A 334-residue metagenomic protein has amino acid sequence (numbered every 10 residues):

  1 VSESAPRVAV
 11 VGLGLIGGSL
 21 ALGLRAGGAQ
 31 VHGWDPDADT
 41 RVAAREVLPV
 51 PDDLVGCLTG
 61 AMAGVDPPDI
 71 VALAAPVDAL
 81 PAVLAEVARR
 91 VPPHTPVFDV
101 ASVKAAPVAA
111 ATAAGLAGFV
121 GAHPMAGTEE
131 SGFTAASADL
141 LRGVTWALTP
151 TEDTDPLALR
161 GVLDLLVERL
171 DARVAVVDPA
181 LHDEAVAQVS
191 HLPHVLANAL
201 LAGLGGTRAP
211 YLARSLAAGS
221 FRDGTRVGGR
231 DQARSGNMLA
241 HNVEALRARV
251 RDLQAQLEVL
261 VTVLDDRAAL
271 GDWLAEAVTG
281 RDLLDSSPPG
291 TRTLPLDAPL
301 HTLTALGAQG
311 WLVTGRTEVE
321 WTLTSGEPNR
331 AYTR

Functional and structural regions predicted by a protein language model:
V1-D66: NAD(P)+-binding Rossmann beta1-loop-alpha1 motif at the extreme N-terminus of oxidoreductases
G56-V91, T95-F98: Rossmann-like NAD(P)-binding element
A85-T134: Rossmann-like NAD(P)(H) cofactor-binding subdomain of soluble oxidoreductases
L140-G229: Internal alpha-helical scaffold of NAD(P)-dependent oxidoreductase catalytic cores
L212-L284: Interdomain hinge/lid region at the active-site interface of Rossmann-like NAD(P)-dependent oxidoreductases
L257, D266, L270-R334: NAD(P)-dependent dehydrogenase/reductase Rossmann-like domain
